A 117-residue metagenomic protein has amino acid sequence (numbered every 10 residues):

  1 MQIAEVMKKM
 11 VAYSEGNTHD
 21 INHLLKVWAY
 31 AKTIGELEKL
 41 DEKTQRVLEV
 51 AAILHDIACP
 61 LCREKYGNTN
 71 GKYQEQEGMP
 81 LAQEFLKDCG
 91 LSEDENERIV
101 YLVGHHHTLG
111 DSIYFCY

Functional and structural regions predicted by a protein language model:
M1-K8, N22, E42, Q76 (+1 more regions): Generic alpha-helical secondary structure signal
Q2-K26, A58-T69: Active-site flanking loop/helix segments enriched in acidic
I3-K9, T33-L40, H55-L61, C116: Short, mixed-charge, low-aromatic patches
E15-L48, Q83-C89: Alpha-helical phosphate/pyrophosphate-handling elements in metalloenzyme active cores
R46-Y117: Divalent metal-dependent catalytic cores for phosphoryl transfer on phosphate-bearing substrates
